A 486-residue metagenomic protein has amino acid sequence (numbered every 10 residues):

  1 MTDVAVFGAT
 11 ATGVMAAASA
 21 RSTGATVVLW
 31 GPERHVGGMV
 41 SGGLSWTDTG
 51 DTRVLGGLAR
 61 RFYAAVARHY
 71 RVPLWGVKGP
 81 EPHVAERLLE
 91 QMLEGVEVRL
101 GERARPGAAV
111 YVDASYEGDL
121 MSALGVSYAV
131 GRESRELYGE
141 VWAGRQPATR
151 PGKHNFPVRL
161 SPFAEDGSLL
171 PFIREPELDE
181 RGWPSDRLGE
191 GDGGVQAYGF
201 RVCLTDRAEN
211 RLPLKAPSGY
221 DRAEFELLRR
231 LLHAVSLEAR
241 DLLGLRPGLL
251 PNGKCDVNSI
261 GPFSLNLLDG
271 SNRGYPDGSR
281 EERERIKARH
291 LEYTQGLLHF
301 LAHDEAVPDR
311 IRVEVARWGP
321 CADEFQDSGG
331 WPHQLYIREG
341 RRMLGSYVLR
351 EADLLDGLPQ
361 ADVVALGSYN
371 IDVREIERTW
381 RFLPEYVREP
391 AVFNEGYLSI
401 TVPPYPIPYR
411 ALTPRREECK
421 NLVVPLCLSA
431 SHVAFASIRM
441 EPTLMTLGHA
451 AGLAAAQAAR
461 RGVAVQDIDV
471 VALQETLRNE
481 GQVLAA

Functional and structural regions predicted by a protein language model:
M1-T12: Beta1/beta-strand and adjacent pyrophosphate-binding region of the FAD-binding site in flavoprotein oxidoreductases
T2, R105-V110: Core beta-strand elements of the Rossmann-like FAD/NAD(P) dinucleotide-binding domain in flavoenzyme oxidoreductases
A11, R103, S122: Mobile, glycine-rich extracellular loop/lid and propeptide segments that shape or gate substrate/ligand access
T12, H35, T443: Conserved Rossmann-like nucleotide-cofactor binding loop
T12-M15, R61, V84-Q91, D119 (+3 more regions): Extracytoplasmic/secreted proteins, especially bacterial periplasmic and envelope-associated proteins
S19-T26, W30-E102, A129, Y138-G139: Conserved N-terminal/central alpha/beta ligand/cofactor-binding core
A108-V110, A114-A486: Flavin (FAD/FMN)-binding glycine-rich loop and adjacent Rossmann-like elements that form
